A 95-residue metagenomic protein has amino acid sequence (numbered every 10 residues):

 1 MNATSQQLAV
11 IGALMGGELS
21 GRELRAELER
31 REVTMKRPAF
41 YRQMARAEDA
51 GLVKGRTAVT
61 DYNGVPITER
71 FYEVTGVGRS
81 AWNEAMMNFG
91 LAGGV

Functional and structural regions predicted by a protein language model:
L8-L14: Hydrophobic residues on short alpha-helical segments
L14-E23: Short capping segments at the starts of secondary-structure elements
R22-V33: DNA-recognition alpha helix
Y41-A50: Basic amphipathic alpha-helical segments that dock to polyanions
A50-P66: Beta-hairpin "wing" of winged helix-turn-helix
V77-V95: Amphipathic alpha-helical dimerization/coiled-coil segments that flank or bridge DNA-binding/regulatory modules
